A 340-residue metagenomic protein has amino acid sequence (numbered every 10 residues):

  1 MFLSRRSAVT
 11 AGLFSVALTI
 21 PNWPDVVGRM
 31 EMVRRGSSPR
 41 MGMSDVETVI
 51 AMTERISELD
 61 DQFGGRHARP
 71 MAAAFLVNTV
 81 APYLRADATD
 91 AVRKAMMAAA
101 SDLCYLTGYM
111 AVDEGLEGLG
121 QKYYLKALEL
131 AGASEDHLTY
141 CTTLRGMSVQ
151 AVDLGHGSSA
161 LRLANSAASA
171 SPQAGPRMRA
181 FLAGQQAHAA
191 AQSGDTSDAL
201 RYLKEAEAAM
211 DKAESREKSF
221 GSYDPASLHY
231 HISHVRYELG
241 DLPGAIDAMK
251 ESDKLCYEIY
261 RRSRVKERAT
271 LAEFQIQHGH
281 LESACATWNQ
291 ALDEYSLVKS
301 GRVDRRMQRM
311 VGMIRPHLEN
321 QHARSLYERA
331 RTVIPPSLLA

Functional and structural regions predicted by a protein language model:
M1-S44: Compositionally biased, long intrinsically disordered regions
V33-A340: Conserved binding/catalytic microenvironments
